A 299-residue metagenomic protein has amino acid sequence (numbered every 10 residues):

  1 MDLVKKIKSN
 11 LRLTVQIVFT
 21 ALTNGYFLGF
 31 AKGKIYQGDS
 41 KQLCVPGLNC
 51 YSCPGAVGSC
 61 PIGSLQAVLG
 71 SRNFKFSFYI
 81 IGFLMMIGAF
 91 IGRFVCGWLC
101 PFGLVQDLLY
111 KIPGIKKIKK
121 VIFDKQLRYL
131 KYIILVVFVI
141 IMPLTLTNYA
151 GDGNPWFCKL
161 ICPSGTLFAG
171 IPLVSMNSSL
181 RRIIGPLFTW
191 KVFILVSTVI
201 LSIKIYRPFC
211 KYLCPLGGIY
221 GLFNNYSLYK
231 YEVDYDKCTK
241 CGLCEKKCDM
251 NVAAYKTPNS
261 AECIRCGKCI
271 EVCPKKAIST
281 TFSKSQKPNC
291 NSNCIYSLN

Functional and structural regions predicted by a protein language model:
M1-N251, A261-N299: Non-ligating segments of multi-cofactor redox enzymes
K256: Donor-sugar nucleotide-binding helix/loop cap in glycosyltransferases
